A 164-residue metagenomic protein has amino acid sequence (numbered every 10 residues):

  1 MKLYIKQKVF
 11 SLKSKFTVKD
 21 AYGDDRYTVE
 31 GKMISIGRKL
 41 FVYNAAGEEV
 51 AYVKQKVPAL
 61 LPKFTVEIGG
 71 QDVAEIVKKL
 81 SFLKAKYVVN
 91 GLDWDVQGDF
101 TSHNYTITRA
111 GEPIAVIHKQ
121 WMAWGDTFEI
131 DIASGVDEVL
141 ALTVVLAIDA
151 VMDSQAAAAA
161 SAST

Functional and structural regions predicted by a protein language model:
M1-T164: Intrinsically disordered, low-complexity proline/glycine-rich segments
